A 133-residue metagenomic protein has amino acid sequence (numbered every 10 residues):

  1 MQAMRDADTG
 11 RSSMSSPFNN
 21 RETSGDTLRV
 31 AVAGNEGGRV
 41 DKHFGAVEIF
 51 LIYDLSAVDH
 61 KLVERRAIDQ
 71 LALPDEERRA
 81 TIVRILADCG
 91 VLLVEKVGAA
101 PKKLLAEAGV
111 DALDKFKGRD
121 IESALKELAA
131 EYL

Functional and structural regions predicted by a protein language model:
M1-T81, A87-D88, L113-L133: Non-catalytic interface/targeting segments
A80-E107, D111: Mid-chain, well-packed structural core segment of small domains
